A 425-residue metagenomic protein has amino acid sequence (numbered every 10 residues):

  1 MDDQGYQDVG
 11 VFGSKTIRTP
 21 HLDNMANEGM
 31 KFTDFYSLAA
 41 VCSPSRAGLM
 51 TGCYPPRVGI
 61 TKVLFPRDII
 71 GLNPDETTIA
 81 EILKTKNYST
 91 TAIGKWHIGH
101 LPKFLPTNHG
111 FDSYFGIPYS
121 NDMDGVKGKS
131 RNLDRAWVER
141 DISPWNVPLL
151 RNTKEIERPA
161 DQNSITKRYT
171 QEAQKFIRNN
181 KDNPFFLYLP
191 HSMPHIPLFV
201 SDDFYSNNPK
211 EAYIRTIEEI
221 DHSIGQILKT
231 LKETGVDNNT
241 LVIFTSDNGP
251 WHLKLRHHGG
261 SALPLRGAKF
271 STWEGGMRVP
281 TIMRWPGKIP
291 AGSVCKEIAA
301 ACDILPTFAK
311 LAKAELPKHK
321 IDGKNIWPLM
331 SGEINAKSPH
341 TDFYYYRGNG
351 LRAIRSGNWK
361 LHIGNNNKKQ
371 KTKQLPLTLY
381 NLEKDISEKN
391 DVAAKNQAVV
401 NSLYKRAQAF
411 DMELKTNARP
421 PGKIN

Functional and structural regions predicted by a protein language model:
M1-T378, L382-N425: Formylglycine-dependent sulfatase
